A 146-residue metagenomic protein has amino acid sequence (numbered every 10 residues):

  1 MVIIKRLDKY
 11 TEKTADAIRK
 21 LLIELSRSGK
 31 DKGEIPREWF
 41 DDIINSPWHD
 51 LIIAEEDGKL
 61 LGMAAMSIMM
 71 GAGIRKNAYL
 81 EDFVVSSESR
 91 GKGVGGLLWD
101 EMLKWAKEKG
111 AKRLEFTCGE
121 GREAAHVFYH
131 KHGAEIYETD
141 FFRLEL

Functional and structural regions predicted by a protein language model:
V2-R75, D100-E101, I136, E145: Acetyl-CoA-dependent GNAT
M69-G71, E88, G121: Short coil/turn motifs at secondary-structure junctions
K76-S87: Conserved acetyl-CoA binding element of GNAT-fold acetyltransferases
V85, G91-K104, K131: Conserved acetyl-CoA-binding loop-helix of GNAT-fold acetyltransferases
G96, E120-D140, L144: Conserved active-site alpha-helix within GNAT-family acetyltransferase domains
A106-T117: Conserved GNAT acetyl-CoA-binding A-motif
